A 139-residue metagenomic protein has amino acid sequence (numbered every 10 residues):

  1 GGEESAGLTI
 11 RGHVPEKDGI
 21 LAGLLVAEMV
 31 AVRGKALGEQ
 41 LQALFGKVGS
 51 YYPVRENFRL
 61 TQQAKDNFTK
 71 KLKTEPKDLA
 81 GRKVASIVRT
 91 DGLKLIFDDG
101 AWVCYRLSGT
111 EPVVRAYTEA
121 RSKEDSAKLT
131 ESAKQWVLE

Functional and structural regions predicted by a protein language model:
G1-E139: Phosphate-binding and adjacent anionic-ligand microenvironments
